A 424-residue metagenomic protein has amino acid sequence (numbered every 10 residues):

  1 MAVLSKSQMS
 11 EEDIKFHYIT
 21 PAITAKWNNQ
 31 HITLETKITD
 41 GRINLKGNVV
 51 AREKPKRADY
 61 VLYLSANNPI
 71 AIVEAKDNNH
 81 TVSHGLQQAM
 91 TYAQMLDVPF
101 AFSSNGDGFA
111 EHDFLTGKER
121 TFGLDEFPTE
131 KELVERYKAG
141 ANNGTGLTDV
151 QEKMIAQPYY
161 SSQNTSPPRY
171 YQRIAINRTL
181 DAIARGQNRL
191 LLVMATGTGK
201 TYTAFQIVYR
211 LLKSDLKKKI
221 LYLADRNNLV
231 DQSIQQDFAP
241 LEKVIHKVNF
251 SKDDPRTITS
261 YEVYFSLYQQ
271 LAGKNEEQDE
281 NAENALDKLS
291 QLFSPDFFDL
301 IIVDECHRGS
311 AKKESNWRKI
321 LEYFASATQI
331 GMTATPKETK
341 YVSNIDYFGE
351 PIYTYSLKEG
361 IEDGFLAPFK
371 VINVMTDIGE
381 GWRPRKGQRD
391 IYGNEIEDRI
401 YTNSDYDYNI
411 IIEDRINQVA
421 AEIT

Functional and structural regions predicted by a protein language model:
M1-K219, A224, N228-V244, T259-V263 (+4 more regions): ATP-dependent helicase/translocase motor core
Q8, T165, R169, L223 (+6 more regions): Hydrophobic alpha-helical scaffolding
V82-L86, F265, L300, A311-E314 (+2 more regions): Amphipathic alpha-helical transducer elements in NTP-driven molecular machines
F102-S104, Y264-L267, I302, T328-T333: Structural recognition of the conserved hydrophobic beta-strand(s) that form the central parallel beta-sheet of P-loop
L229, Q270, H307-R308, K337-E338: Residues immediately C-terminal
K243-H246, G364: Conserved AMP-binding/adenylation subdomain of ANL enzymes
K288-I330: SF2 helicase catalytic motif II
V342-T424: Interdomain helical connector at the RecA1-RecA2 junction of SF1/SF2 helicase-like NTPases
